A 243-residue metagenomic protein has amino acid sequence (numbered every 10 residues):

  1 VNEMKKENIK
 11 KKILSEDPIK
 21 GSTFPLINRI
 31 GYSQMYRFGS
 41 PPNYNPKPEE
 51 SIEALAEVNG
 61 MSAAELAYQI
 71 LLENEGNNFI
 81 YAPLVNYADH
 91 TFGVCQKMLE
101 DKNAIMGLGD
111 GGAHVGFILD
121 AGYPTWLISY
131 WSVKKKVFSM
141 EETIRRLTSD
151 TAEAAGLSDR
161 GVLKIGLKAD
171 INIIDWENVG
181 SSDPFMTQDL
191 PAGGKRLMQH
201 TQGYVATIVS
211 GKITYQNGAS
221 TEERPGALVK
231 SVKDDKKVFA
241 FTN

Functional and structural regions predicted by a protein language model:
V1-K136: Active-site neighborhoods of metal-dependent hydrolases
N45-P46, A152, R196-Q199: Short loop/turn motifs at secondary-structure junctions and domain boundaries
G60, D110, I128, T143 (+4 more regions): Hydrophobic, well-ordered secondary-structure elements that form the walls of internal hydrophobic environments
E73-N78, A88, A113-G116, T151-A154 (+3 more regions): Flexible loop/turn segments at secondary-structure boundaries
F79-D89, C95, M140-I144, A152-M186: Acidic, glycine-enriched loop/beta-strand segments at the rims of small-molecule binding/catalytic pockets
K97-A104, G109, Y123, I173-A219 (+1 more regions): C-terminal cap of metal-dependent C-N hydrolases
K135-V137, R145-T148: Glycine-rich loop-to-alpha-helix module at the N-terminal edge of alpha/beta enzyme cores
L228-N243: Short, solvent-exposed cationic patches
